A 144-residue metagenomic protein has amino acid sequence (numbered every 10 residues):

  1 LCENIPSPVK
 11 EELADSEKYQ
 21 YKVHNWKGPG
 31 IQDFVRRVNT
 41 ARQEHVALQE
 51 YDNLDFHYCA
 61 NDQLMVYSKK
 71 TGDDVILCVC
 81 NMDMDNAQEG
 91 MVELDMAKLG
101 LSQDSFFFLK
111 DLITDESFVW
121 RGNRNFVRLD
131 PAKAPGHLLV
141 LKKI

Functional and structural regions predicted by a protein language model:
L1-I144: Carbohydrate-interacting/catalytic domains
